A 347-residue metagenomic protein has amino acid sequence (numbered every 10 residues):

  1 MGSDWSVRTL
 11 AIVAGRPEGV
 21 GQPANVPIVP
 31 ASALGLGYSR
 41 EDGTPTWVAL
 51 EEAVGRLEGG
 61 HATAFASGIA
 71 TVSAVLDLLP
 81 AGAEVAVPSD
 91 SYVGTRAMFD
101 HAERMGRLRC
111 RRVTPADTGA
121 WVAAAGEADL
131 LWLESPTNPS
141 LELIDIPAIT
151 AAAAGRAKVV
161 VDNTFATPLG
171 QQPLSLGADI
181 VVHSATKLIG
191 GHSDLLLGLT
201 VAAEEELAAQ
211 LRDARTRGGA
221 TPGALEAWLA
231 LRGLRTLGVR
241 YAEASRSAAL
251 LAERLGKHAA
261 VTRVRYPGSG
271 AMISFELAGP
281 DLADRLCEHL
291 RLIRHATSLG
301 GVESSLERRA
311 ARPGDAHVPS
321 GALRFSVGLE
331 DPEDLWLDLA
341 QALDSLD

Functional and structural regions predicted by a protein language model:
M1-A53: N-terminal "arm"/small-domain region of PLP-dependent enzymes with the aminotransferase-like
G2-S3, V13, P17, A62-A260 (+1 more regions): Conserved PLP-enzyme active-site core in the AAT-like
R8, V122, I146, R240 (+1 more regions): PLP-dependent enzyme catalytic core of the Aspartate aminotransferase-like
A14, P30-L34, A66, R308-A310 (+1 more regions): Pocket-edge structural micro-motifs
V29-A31, G35-G37, A248-A249, R265-S274: Conserved glycine-rich beta-strand-loop-beta hairpin in the small C-terminal domain of fold type I
A33-L34, A202-L207, L234, E276-D281: Short loop segments at secondary-structure junctions
A49, A53-L57, T63, A70-T71: Glycine-rich loop-to-alpha-helix module at the N-terminal edge of alpha/beta enzyme cores
P267-L323, V327, A340-Q341: Conserved C-terminal alpha-helix-loop-beta "cap" of PLP-dependent enzymes that closes/shapes the active-site mouth
